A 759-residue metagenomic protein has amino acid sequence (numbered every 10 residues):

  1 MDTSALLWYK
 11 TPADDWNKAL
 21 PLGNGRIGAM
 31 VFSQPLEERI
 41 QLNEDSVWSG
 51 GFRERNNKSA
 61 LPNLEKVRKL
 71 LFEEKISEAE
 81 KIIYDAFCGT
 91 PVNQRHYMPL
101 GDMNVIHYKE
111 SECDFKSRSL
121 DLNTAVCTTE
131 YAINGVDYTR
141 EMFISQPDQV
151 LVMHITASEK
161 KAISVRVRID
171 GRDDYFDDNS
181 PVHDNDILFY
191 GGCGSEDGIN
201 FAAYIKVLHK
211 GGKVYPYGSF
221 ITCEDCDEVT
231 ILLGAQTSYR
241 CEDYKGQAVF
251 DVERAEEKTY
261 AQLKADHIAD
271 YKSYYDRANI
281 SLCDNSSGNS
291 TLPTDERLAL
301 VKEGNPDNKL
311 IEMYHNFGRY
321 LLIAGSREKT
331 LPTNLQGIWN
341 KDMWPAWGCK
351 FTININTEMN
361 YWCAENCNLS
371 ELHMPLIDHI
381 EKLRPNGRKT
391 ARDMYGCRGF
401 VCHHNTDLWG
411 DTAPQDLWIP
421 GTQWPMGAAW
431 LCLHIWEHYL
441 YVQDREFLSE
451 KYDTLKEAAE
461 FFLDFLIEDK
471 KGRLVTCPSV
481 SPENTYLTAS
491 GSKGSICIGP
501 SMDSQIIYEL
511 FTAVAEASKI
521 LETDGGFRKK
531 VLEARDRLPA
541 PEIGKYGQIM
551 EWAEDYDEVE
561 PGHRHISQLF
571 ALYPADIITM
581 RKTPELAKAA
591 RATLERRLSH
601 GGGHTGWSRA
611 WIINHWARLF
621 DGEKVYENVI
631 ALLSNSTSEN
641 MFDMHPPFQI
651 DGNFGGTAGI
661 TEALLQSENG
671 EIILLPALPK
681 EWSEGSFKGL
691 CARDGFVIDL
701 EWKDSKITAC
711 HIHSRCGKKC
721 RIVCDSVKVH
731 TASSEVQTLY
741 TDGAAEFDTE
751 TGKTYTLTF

Functional and structural regions predicted by a protein language model:
M1-P420, L431, E437-Y439, R473-L474 (+7 more regions): Aromatic-residue-lined binding/catalytic grooves and analogous aromatic/hydrophobic interfacial grooves in multimeric
N308, E312, A429, R445 (+3 more regions): Non-membrane alpha-helical structural segments and their capping/turn regions in soluble enzymes
H315, R319, L455-E460: Short, hydrophobic/amphipathic alpha-helical packing segments that form internal helix faces or helix-helix interfaces
P332-K350, F462, E468-N484, L674-S686: Short, surface-exposed recognition loops and adjoining beta-strand edges that mediate ligand/DNA contacts, enriched
I355-E365, P425-W436, M502-T512, S567-D576 (+2 more regions): Well-ordered alpha-helical segments within folded domains of soluble proteins
E437-H438, V442, E446-F447, A458-E468 (+4 more regions): Non-catalytic carbohydrate-binding regions of carbohydrate-active enzymes
E457, F461-A517: Acidic/histidine-rich catalytic neighborhood
